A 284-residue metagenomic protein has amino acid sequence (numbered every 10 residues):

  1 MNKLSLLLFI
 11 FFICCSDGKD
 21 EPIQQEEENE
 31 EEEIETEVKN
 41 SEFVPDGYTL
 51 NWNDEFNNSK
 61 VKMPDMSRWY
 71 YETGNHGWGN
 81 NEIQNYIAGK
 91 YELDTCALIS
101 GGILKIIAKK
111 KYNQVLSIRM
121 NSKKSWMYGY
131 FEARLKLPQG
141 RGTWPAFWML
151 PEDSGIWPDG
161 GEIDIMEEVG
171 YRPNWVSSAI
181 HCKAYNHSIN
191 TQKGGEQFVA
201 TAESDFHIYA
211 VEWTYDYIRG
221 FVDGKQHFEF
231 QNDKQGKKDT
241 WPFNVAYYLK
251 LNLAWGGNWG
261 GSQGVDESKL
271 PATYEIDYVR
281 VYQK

Functional and structural regions predicted by a protein language model:
M1-L8: Sec-dependent signal peptide recognition, specifically the positively charged N-region followed immediately by
L8-I10, I23-Q24: Acidic, serine/threonine- and proline-rich low-complexity intrinsically disordered segments
I13-C14: C-terminal motif of bacterial Sec signal peptides marking the signal peptidase cleavage site
D17: Short, conserved catalytic or interaction motifs in soluble domains
D20-K284: GH16 jelly-roll
